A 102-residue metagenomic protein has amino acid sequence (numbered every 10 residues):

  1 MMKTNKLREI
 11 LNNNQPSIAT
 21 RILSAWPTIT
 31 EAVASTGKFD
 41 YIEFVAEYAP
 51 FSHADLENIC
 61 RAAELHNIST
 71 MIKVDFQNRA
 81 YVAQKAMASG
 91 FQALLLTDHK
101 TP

Functional and structural regions predicted by a protein language model:
M1-P102: Expand to "…catalyze enediolate/carbanion chemistry for C-C bond making/breaking, isomerization, decarboxylation
